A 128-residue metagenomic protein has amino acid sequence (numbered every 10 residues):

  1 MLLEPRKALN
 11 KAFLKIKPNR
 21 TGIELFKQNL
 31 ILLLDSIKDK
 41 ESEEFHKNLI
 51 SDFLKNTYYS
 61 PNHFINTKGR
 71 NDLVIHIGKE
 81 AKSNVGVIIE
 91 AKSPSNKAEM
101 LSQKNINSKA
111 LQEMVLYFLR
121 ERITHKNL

Functional and structural regions predicted by a protein language model:
M1-N127: A short, conserved, highly charged catalytic patch centered on acidic carboxylates
